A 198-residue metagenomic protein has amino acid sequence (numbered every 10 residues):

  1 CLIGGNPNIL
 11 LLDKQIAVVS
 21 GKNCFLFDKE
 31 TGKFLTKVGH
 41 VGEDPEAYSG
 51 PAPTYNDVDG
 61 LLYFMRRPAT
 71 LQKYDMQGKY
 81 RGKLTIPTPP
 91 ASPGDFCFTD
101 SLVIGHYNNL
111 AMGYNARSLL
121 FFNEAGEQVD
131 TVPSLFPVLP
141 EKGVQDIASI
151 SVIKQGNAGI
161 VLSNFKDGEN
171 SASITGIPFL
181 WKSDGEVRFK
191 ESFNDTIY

Functional and structural regions predicted by a protein language model:
C1, T36-A47, T85-P89, V129-N170: Surface-exposed loop and turn segments in beta-propeller and other repeat-based domains that flank or scaffold
C1-K22: Beta-strand-rich domains and repeat architectures in extracellular enzymes and scaffolds, especially beta-propellers
G5, L26, K33-P68, G82-P90: Blade-loop segments of beta-propeller domains
N6-L10, P51-V58, D95-L102, N109-L110 (+1 more regions): Structural signature of eukaryotic scaffold interfaces centered on beta-propeller domains
Q15-A17, L61-Y63, V103-I104, V187-R188: Conserved beta-propeller blade signature
C24, P68-Q72, M112-F121, N194-Y198: Structural motif
K29-T31, D75-K79, F122-E127: Short loop/turn segments that connect beta-strands within beta-propeller blades
